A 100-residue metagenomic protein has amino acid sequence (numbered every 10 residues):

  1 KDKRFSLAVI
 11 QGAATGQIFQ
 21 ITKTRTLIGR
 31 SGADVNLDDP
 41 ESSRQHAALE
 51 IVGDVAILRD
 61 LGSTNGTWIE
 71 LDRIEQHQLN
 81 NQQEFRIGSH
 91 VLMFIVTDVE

Functional and structural regions predicted by a protein language model:
K1-F5, H90-E100: Regulatory inter-domain linker segments that are low-complexity and enriched for serine/threonine/proline
K1-Q20: Intrinsic low-complexity, intrinsically disordered segments
A14-V96: Forkhead-associated
